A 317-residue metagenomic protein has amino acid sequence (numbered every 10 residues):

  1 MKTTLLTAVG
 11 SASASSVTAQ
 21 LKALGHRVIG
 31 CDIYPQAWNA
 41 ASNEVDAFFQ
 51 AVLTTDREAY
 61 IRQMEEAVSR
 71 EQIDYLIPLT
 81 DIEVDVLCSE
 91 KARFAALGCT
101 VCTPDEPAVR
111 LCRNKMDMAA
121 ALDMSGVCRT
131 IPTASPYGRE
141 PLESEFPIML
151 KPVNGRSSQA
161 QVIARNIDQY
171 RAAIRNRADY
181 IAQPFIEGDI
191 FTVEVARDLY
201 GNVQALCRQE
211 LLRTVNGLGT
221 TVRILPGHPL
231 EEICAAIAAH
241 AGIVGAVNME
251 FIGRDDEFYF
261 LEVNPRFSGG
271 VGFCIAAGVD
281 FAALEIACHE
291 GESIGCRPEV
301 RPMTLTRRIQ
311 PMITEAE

Functional and structural regions predicted by a protein language model:
M1-C102: ATP-binding N-terminal substructure of ATP-dependent carboxylate-amine bond-forming enzymes
N39-A41, E58-R62, P104, V109-N114 (+2 more regions): Short, charged, surface-exposed secondary-structure boundary motifs
V109-E187, L199-Y200: Active-site nucleotide/adenylate-binding loops and adjacent lid/helix of ATP-dependent enzymes
A120, R254, L284-E317: Peripheral (often C-terminal) accessory segments that flank ATP-dependent C-N-forming ligase machineries
S158, L212-V222, N264-G278: Glycine-rich phosphate/pyrophosphate-binding beta-alpha loops
Q161-A241, I252-G253, E257-Y259: Phosphate-binding site of ATP-dependent enzymes
H240-F273: Conserved metal-phosphate-binding beta-hairpin within the catalytic cores of diverse ATP-dependent phosphoryl-transfer
